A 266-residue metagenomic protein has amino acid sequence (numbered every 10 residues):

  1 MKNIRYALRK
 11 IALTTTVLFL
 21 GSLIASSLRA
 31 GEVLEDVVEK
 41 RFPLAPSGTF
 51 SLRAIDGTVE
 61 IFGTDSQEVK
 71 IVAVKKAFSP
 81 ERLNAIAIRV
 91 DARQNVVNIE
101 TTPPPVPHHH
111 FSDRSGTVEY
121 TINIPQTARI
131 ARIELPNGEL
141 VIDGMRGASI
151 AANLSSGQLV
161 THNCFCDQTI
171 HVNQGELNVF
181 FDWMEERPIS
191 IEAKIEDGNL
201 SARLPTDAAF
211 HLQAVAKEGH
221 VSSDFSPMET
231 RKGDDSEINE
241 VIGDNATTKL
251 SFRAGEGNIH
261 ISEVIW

Functional and structural regions predicted by a protein language model:
M1-W266: Intrinsically disordered, low-complexity terminal regions
